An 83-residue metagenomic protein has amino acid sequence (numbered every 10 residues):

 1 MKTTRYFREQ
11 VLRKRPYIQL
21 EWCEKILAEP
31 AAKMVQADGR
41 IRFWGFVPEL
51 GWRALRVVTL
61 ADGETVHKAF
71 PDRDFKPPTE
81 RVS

Functional and structural regions predicted by a protein language model:
M1-S83: Ribonuclease/tRNase effector modules and their secretory precursors
